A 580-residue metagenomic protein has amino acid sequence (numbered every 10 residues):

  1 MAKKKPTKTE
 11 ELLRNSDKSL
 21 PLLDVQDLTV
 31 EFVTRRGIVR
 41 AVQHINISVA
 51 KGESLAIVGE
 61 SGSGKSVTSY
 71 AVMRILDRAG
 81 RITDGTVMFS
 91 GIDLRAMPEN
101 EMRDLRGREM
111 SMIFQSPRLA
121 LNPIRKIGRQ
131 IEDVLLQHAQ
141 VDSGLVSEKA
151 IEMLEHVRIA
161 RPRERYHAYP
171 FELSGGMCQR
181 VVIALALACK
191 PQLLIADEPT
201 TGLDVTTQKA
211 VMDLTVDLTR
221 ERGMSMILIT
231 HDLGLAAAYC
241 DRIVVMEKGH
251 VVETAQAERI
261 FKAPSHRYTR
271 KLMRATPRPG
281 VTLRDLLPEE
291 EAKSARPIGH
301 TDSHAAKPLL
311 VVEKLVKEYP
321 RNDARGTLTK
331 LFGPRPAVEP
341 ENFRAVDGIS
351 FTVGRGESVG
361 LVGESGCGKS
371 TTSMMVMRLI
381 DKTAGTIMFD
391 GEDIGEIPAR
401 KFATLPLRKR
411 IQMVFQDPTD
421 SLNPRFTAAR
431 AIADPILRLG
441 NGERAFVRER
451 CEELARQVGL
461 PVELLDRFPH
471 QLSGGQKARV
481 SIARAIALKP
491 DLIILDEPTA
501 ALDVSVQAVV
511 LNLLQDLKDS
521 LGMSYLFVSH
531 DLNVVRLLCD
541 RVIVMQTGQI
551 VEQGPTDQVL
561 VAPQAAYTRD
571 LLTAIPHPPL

Functional and structural regions predicted by a protein language model:
L12-P21, A160-Y166, A257-V311, P320-A337 (+1 more regions): Short catalytic/signature loops enriched in Gly
V39, L94-S111, Q137, R259-P264 (+5 more regions): ABC ATPase NBD coupling module
R81-D93, G385-E396, L407: Conserved ABC transporter NBD signature motif
D93, L145-E164, G333, D393 (+2 more regions): Conserved ABC ATPase "signature" region
A168-L173, M177, F468-L472, Q476: Conserved ABC ATPase signature
K190, K489: Conserved catalytic motifs of ABC-family nucleotide-binding domains
